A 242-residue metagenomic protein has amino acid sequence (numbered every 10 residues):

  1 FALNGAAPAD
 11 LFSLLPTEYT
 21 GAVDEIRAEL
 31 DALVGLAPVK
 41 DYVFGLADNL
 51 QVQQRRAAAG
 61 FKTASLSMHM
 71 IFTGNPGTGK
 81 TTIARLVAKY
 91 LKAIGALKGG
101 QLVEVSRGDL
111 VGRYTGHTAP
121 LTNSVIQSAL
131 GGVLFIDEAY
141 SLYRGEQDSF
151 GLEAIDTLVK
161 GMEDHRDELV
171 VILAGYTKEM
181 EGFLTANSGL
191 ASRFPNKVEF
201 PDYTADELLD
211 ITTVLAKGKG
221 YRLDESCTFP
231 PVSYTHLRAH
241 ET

Functional and structural regions predicted by a protein language model:
E29-M68: Pre-Walker A (pre-P-loop) alpha-helix and adjacent loop at the N terminus of AAA/AAA+ ATPase modules, a conserved
L66-G99: Walker A/P-loop
E104-Q127: Short glycine-rich substrate-engagement loop in P-loop NTPases that contacts/grips substrate
L130-V133, R166-I172: Loop/turn-to-beta-strand initiation segments
S141-V170: Conserved catalytic/switch belt of AAA+ P-loop NTPases
T185-F200: A short helix-turn-beta junction within AAA+ P-loop NTPase domains corresponding to the substrate/partner-engaging
D210-R222, Y234: Conserved AAA+ ATPase "sensor/coupling" helix adjacent to the nucleotide-binding pocket
T235-T242: Conserved small/polar residues in nucleotide/adenosyl-binding loops
